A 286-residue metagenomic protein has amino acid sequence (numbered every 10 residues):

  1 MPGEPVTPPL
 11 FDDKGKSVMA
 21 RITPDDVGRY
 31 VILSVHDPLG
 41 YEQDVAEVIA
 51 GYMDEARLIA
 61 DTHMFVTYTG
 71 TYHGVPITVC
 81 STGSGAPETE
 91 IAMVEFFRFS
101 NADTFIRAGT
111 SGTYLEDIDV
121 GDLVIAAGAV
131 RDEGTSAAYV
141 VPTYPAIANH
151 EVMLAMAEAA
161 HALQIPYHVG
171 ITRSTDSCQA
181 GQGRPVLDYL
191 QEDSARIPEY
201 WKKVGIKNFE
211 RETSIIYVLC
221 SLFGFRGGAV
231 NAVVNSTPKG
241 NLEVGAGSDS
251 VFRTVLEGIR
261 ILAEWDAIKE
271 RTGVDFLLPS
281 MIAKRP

Functional and structural regions predicted by a protein language model:
M1-E90: N-terminal short beta-loop-beta anion/metal-coordinating cradle
A60-P286: Glycine-rich phosphate- or other oxyanion-binding loops that anchor nucleotides, phosphorylated ligands
